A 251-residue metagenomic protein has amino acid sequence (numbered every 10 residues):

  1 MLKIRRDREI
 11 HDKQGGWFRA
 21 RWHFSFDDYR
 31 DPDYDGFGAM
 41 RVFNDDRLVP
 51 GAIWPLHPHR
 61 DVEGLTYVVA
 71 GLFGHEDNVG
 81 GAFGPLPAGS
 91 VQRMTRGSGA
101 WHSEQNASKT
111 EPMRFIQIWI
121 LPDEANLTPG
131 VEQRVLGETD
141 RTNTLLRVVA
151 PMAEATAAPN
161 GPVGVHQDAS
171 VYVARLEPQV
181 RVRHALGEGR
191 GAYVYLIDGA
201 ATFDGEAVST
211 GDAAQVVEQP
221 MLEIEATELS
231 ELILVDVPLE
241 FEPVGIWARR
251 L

Functional and structural regions predicted by a protein language model:
M1-L251: Jelly-roll (double-stranded beta-helix
